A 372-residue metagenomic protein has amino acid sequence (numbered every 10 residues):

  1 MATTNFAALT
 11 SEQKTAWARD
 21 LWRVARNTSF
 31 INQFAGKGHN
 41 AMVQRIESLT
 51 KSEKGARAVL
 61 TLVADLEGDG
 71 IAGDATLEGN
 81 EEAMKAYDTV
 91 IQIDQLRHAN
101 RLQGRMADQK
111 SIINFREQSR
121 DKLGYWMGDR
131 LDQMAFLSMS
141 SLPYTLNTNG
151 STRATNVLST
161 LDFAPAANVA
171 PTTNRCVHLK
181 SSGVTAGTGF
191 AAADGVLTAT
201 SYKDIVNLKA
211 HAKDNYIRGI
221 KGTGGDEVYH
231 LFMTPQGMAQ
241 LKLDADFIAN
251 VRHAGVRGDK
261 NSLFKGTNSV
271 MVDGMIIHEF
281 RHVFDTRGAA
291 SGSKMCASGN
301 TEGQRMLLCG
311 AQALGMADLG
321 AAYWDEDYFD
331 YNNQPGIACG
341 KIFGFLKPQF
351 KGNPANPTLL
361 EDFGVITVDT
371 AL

Functional and structural regions predicted by a protein language model:
M1-I93, N353, T358-L372: N-terminal "assembly arms/tails" that initiate or stabilize quaternary assembly in self-assembling proteins
A2-W22, Q109-L372: Core alpha/beta structural scaffold of self-assembling particle/tube/pore-forming proteins
G55, I93-Q95, D226, N332: Short, solvent-exposed loop/turn segments at the edges of secondary structure
A58-T61, R101, H230-F232: Structural recognition of the beta-strand scaffold that forms the well-ordered cores of secreted hydrolase catalytic
L62, G104, S119: Glycine-rich, histidine-containing beta strand-loop boundary motifs that form or position
Q92-K110: Extended, low-charge hydrophobic alpha-helical regions
